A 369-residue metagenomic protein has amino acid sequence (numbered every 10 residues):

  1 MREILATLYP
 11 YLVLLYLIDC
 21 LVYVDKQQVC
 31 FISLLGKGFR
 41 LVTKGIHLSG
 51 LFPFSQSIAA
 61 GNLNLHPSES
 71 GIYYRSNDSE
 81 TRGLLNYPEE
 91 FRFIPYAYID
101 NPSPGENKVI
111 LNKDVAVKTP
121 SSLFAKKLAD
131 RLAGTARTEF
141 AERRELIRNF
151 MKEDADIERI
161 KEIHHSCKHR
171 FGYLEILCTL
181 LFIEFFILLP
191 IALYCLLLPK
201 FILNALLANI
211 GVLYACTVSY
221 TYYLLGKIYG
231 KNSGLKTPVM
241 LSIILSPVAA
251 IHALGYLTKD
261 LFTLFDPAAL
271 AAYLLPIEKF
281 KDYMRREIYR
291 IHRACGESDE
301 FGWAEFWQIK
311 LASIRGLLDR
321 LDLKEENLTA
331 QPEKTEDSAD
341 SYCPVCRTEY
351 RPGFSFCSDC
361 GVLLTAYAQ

Functional and structural regions predicted by a protein language model:
I18-L21, R170-I244: Transmembrane alpha-helical hairpins and terminal membrane-anchor modules
Y23-S70, N77: Membrane-interface amphipathic/juxtamembrane segments adjacent to transmembrane helices
H66-R75, L84-E106, A250-G255: Phosphoinositide-dependent membrane-docking surfaces
A97-R159, S219-L274: Acidic, Ser/Thr- and proline-rich intrinsically disordered linker/docking segments of eukaryotic scaffolds
D340, T348, F354: Residues immediately within or flanking Cys/His clusters that coordinate Zn2+ in small zinc-binding modules
C343-C346, C357-C360: Short cysteine-rich clusters marking metal-coordination/redox-active sites
Y350, F356, L364: Cys/His-rich microdomains that often coordinate metals
G361-Q369: Short Cys/His-rich micro-motifs in 6-15 aa windows
